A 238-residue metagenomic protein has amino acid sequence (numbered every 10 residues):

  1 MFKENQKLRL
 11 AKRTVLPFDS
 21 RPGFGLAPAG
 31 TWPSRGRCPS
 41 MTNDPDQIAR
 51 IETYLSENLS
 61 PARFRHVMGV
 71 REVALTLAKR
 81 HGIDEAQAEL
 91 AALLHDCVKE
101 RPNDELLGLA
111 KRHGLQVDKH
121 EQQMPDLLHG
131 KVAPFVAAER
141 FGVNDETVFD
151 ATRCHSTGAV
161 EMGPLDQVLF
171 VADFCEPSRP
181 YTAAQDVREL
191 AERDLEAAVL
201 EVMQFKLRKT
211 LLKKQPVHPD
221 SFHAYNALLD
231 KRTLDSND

Functional and structural regions predicted by a protein language model:
N5-K7: Polybasic, lysine-rich low-complexity intrinsically disordered segments
A27-A29: Intrinsic disorder/low-complexity segments enriched in small, polar and charged residues
R50-N58, L75, R80-M203: Divalent metal-dependent catalytic cores for phosphoryl transfer on phosphate-bearing substrates
K209-D238: Charged phosphate-binding loop/patch that engages nucleotide di/tri-phosphates or the phosphate backbone of nucleic
